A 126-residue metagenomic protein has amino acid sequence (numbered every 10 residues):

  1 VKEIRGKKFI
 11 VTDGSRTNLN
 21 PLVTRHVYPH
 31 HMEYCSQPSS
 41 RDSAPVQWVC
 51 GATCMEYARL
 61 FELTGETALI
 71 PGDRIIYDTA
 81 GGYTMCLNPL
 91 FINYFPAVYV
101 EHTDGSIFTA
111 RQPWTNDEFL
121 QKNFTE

Functional and structural regions predicted by a protein language model:
V1-E126: Charged (often Lys/Glu-rich) extended helix/loop segments that serve as interaction or gating elements
